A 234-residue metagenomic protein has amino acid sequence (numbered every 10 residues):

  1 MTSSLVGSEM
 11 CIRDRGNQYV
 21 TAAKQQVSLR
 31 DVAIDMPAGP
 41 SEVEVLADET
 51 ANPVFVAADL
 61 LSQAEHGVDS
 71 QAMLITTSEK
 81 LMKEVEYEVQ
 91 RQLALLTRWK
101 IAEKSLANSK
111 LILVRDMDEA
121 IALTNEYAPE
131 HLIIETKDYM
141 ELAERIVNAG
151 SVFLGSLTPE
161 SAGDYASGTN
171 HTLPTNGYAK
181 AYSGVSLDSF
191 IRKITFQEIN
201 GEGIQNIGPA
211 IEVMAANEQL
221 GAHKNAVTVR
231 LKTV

Functional and structural regions predicted by a protein language model:
M1-I12: Single conserved hydrophobic/aromatic residue that forms the stacking wall/gate of nucleotide- or nucleobase-binding
V6-G7, A107, V147-N148: Short, structured coil segments at secondary-structure junctions
C11, L29, T233-V234: Intrinsically disordered, low-complexity coil segments
R13-N17: Glycine-rich beta-strand-to-loop/alpha-helix junction loops that act as flexible
Q18-A122: ALDH superfamily catalytic-core signature
N125-V234: C-terminal core of ALDH-fold dehydrogenases
